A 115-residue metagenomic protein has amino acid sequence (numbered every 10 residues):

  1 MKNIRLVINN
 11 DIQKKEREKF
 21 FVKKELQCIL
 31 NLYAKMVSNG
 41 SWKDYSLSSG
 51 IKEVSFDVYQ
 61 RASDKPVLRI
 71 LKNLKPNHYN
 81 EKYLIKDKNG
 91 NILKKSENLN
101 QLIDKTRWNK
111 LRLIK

Functional and structural regions predicted by a protein language model:
M1-K14, I92-K115: Mixed-charge, Lys/Arg-enriched low-complexity segments
K2-V7, P66-N89, L99, W108: Short aromatic-glycine-(Arg/Gly/Cys) micro-motifs in beta-strand/loop hairpins
N3-S55: Negatively charged, low-complexity tracts enriched in Asp/Glu with abundant Ser/Thr
I51-V54, R61-P66: Short, charged/polar surface micro-motifs in flexible loops or helix N-caps
S55-D57, L84: General beta-strand recognition
D57-Y59, L71: Short, hydrophobic/aromatic-rich beta-strand segments within well-structured domains
